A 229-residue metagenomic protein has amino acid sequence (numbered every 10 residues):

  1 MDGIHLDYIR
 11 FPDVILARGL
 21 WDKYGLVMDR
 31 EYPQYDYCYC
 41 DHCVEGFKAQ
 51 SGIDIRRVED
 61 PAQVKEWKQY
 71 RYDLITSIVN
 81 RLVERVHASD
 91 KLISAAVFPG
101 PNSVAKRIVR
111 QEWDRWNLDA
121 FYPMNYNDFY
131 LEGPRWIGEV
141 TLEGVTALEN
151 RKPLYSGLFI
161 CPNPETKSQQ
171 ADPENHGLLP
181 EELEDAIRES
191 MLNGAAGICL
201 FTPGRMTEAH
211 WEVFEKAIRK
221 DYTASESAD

Functional and structural regions predicted by a protein language model:
M1-L118, Y126-L131: Polysaccharide-binding and catalytic clefts of secreted carbohydrate-active enzymes
G19-Y24, Q111, W136-E139, V213-I218: Generic alpha-helical propensity signal that fires on short helical segments and nearby coil/disordered stretches
G46, Q50, A147, A217: Residues that form generic nucleotide/phosphate-binding pockets
V79-S94, L142-K152, R219-Y222: Surface-exposed amphipathic alpha-helices with a cationic face
P99-D114, R135-A147, L183-A186: Alpha-helical scaffolding within the catalytic cores of extracellular/periplasmic polymer-degrading hydrolases
L118, Y122-W136, E143, N150-A228: Substrate-binding cleft of secreted/luminal carbohydrate-active enzymes
